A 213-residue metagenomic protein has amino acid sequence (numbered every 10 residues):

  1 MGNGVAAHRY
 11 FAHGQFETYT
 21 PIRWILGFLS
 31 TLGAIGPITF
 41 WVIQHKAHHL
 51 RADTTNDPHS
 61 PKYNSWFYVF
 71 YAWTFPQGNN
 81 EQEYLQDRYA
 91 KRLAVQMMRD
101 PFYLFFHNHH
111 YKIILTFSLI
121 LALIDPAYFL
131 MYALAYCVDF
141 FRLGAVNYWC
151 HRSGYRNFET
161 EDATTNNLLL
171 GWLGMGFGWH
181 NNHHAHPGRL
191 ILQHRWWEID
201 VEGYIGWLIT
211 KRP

Functional and structural regions predicted by a protein language model:
M1-A145, W149, W179, R189-P213: Non-catalytic, topology-defining segments of multipass membrane proteins
R92-P101, R156-W179, H184-H186: Active-site-proximal inter-transmembrane loops
W149-Y155: Flexible secondary-structure boundary motifs
